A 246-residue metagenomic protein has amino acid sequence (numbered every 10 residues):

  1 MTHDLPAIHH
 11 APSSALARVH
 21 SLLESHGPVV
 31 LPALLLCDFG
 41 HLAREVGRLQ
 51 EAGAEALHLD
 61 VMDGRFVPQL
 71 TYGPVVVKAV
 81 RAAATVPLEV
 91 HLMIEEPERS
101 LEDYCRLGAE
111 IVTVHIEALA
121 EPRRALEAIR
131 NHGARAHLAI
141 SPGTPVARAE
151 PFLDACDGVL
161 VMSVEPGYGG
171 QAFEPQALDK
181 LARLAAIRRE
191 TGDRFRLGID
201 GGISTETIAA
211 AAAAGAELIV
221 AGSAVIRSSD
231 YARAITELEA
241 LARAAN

Functional and structural regions predicted by a protein language model:
T2-T113, L119-E121, A128-N131, A136 (+6 more regions): Conserved N-terminal beta1-alpha1 strand-loop-helix module at the mouth
L35, H115, I199, A221-G222: A secondary-structure boundary/capping signal
H91, A139, G198-D200: Solvent-exposed beta-strand sheet faces enriched in polar/charged residues
A109-E117, A212-A221: Short, electropositive alpha-helical surface patch
E117-L119, S141-G143, V164-Y168, S223-I226: Short, acidic/turn-prone active-site loops that include or flank metal/cofactor- and phosphate-binding residues
G143-P145, S204: Short acidic loop-to-helix transition motifs that present clustered carboxylates
G158-L160, V164-E165, A172-L218, A224: Active-site/ligand-binding-proximal alpha/beta "capping" segment
